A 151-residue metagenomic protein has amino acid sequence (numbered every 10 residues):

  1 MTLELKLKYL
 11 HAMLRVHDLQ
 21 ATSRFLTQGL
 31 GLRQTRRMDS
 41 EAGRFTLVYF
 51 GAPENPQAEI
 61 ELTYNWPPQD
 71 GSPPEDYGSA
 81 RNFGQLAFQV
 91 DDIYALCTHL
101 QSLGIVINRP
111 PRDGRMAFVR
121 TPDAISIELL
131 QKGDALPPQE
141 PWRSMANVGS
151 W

Functional and structural regions predicted by a protein language model:
M1-L5, F88, Y94-W151: Vicinal oxygen chelate
E4-L7, M13-Q57: Core segments of cupin and vicinal oxygen chelate
K8-H17, T46-E54, G71-H99, R115-T121 (+1 more regions): Vicinal oxygen chelate
S23-L26, D70-P74: Short amphipathic alpha-helical segments, especially helix-boundary/capping motifs
D39-S40, D76-G78, I107: Short Gly/Pro-enriched turn/cap motifs at secondary-structure boundaries
